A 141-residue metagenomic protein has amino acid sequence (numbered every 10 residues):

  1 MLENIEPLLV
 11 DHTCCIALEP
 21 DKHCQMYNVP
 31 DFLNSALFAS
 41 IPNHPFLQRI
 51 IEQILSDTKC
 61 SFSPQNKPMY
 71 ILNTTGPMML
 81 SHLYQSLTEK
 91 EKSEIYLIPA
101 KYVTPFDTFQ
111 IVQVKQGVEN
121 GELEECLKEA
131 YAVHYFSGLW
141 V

Functional and structural regions predicted by a protein language model:
L2-V141: Glycosyltransferase-associated regions of secretory-pathway enzymes, highlighting luminal stem/catalytic domains
